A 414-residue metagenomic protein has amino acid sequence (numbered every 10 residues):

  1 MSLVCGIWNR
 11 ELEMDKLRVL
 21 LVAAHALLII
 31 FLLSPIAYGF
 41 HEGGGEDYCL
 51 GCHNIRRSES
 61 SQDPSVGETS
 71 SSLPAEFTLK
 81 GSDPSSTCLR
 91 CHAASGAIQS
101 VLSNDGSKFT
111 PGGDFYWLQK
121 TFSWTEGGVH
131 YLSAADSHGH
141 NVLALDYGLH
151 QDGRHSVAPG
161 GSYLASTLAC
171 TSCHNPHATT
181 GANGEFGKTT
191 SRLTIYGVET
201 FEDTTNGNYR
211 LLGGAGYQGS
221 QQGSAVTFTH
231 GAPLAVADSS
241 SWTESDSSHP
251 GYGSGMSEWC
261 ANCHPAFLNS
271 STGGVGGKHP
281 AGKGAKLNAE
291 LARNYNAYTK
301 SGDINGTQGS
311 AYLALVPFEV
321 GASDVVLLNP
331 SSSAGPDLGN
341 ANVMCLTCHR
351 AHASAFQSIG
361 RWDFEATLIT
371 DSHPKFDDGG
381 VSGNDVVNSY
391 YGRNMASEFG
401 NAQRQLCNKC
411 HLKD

Functional and structural regions predicted by a protein language model:
E13-A24: Bacterial N-terminal signal peptides that target proteins for export
I29-F31: Cleavable N-terminal export/targeting peptides
Y38-D414: A motif-centric signal for short, conserved binding hotspots located in accessible loops or intrinsically disordered
